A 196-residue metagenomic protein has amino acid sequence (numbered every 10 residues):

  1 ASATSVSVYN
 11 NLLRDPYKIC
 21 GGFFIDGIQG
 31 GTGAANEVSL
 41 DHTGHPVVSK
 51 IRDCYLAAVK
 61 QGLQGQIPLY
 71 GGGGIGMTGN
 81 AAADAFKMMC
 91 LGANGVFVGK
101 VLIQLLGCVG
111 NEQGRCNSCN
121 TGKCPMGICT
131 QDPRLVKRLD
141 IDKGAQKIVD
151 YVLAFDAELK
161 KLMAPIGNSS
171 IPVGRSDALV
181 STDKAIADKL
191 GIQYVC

Functional and structural regions predicted by a protein language model:
A1-V136, K143: Glycine-rich phosphate/ribose-binding loops and adjacent secondary-structure elements that form binding surfaces
K137-C196: C-terminal extensions of enzymes
